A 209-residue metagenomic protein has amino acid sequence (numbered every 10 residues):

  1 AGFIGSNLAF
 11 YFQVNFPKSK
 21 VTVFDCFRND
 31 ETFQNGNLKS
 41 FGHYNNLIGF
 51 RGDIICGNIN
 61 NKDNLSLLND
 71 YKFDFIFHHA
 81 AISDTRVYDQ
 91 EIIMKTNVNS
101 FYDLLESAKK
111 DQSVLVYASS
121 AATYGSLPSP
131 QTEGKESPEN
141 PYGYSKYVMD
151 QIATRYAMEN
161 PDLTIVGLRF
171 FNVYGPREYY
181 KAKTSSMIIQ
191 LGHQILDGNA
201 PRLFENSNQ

Functional and structural regions predicted by a protein language model:
A1-F171: N-terminal Rossmann-like NAD(P)+-binding domain of SDR-like oxidoreductases, especially those catalyzing
Q151-Q209: NAD(P)-dependent short-chain dehydrogenase/reductase
